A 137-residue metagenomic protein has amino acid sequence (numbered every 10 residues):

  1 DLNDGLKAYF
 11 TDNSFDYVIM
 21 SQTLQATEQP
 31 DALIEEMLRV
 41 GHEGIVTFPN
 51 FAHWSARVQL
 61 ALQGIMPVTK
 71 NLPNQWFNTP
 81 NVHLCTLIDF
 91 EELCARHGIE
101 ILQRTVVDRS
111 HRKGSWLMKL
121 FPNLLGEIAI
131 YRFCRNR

Functional and structural regions predicted by a protein language model:
D1, L24, E28, K113-G114: Short gly/ser/thr-rich secondary-structure transition/capping motifs
D1-Y9: Adenosine-cofactor binding site in Rossmann-like domains, unifying the SAM/SAH pocket of S-adenosylmethionine-dependent
D4, Q25, H53: Active-site micro-motifs of SAM-dependent methyltransferase domains
A8-Y9, D16, A61-M66: Short, flexible segments with low predicted structural confidence
Y9-T11, M37: Structural alpha-helical scaffold elements that stabilize or flank donor/cofactor-binding regions in carbohydrate
N13-S14, V40: Alpha-helix C-terminal capping/helix-to-coil transition sites in glycosyltransferase folds
D16-P30, F48-P49: A short SAM/SAH-binding and catalytic strip from SAM-dependent methyltransferases
A32-E36, E43-R137: S-adenosyl-L-methionine-dependent methyltransferase catalytic module, highlighting the catalytic core
